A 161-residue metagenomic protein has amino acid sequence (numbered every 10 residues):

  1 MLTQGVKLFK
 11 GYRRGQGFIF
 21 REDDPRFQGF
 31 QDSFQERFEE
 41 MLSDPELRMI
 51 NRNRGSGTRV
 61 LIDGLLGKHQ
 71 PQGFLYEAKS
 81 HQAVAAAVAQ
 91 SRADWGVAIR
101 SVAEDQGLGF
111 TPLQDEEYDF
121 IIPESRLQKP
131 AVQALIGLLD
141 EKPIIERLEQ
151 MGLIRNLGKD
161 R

Functional and structural regions predicted by a protein language model:
M1, A85-Q114: A ligand-binding cleft/hinge motif common to bilobed small-molecule-binding domains
M1-S33: N-terminal segment of the mature folded domain
Y12-G15, Q106-G137, N156-D160: Periplasmic-binding protein-like
R21-R26, I50-T58, S125-L127: Short coil/turn segments
E36-V60: Short loop->beta-strand "edge-of-pocket" segments that line small-molecule binding or catalytic clefts across diverse
H69-A83: Short beta-strand-to-loop elements that line the ligand-binding cleft of bilobed periplasmic-binding protein-like
L139-R155: Periplasmic-binding protein-like
